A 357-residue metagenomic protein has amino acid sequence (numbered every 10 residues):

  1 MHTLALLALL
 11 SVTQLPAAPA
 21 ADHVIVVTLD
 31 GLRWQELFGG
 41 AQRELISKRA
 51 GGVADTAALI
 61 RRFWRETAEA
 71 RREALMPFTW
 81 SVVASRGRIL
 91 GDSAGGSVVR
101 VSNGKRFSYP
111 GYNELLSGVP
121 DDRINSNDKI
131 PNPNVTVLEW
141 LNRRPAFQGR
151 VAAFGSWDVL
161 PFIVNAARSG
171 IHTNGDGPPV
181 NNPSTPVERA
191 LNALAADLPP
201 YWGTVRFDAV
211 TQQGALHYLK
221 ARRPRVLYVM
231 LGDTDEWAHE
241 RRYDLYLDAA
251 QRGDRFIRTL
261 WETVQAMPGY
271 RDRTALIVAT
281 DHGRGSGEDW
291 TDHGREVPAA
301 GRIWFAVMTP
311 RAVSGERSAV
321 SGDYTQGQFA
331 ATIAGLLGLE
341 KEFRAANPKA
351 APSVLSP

Functional and structural regions predicted by a protein language model:
A17, S314-S321: Short, basic, low-complexity termini and linkers enriched in Ser/Thr/Gly/Pro that act as targeting/leader peptides
A20, Q35-K105: Short, structured active-site-proximal loop/turn typified by the sulfatase FGly-forming signature C/S-X-P-X-R
V24-T28, Q35-E36, I89-S93, E114-L116 (+7 more regions): Structural recognition of the beta-strand scaffold that forms the well-ordered cores of secreted hydrolase catalytic
I25-V26, W34, R252-D292, I333: Metal-dependent active-site segment of extracytoplasmic phospho-/sulfohydrolases and closely related
K48, A279-T309: Histidine-centered active-site microenvironments of extracellular/periplasmic hydrolases and transferases
S117-I130, S169-F207, T211: Acidic, His- and aromatic-enriched active-site or binding-groove loops in soluble protein domains that engage sugars
L138, P145, V320-P352, S356: Non-catalytic, well-ordered alpha-helical segments in soluble enzyme domains
A166-R168, Q213-T259: Active-site His/acidic residue clusters
